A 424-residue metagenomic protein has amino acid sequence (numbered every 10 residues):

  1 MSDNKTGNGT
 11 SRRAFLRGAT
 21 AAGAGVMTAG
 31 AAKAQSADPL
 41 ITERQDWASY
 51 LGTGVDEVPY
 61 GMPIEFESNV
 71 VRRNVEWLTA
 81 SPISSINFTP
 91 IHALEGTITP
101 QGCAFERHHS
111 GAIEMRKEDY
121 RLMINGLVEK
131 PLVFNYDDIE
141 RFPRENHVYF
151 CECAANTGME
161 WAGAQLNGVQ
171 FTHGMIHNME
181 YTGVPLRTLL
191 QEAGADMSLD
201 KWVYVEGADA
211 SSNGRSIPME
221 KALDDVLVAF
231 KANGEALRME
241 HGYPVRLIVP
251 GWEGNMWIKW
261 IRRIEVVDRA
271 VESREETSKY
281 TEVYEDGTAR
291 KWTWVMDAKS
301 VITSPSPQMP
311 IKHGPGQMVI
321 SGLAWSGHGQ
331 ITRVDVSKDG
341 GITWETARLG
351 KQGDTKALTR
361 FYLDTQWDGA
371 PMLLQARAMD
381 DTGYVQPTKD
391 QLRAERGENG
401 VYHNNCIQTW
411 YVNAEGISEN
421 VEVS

Functional and structural regions predicted by a protein language model:
M1-A14, G23, A29, Q35: N-terminal secretory signal peptides
T20: Short, locally clustered residues in the helix-turn-helix/winged-helix DNA-binding domain
S36-S424: Structured, non-membrane catalytic/scaffold regions adjacent to prosthetic-group chemistry
